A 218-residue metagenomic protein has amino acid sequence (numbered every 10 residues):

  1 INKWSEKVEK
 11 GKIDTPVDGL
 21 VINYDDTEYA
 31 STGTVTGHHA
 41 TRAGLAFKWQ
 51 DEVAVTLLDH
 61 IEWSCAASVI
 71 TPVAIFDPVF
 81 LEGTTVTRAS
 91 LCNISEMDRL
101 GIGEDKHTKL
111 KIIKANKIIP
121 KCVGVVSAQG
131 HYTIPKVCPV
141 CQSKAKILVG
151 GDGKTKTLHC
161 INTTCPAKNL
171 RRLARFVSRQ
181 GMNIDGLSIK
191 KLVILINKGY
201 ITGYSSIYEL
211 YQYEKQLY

Functional and structural regions predicted by a protein language model:
I1-Y218: RNA/tRNA-interacting regions in translation and RNA-turnover enzymes
